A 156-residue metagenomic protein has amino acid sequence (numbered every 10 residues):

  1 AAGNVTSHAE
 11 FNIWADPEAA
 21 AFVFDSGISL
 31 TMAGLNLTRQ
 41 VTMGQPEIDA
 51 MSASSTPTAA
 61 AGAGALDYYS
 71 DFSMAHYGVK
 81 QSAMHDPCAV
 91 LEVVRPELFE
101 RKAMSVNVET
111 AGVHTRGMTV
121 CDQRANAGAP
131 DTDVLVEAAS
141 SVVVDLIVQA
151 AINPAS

Functional and structural regions predicted by a protein language model:
A1-D25: Active-site glycine-rich loop that binds ribose-phosphate moieties when present
W14, E18, F24, L30-S156: Conformational coupling and interaction surfaces
